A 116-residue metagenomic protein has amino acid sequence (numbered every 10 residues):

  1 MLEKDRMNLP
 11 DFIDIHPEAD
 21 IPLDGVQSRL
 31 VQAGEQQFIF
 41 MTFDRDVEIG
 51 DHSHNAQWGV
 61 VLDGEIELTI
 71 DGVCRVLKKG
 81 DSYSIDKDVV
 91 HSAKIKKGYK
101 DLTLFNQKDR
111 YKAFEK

Functional and structural regions predicted by a protein language model:
M1-E35, I39: A short, N-terminal "cap"/entry segment at the start of jelly-roll beta-barrel domains of the cupin/DSBH fold
Q36, D63, G98: ATP/adenylate-binding site constellation spanning eukaryotic-like Ser/Thr protein kinases, ABC-transporter
Q37-S53: Conserved short histidine dyad/triad with adjacent acidic residue
N55-E67, D71: Glycine- and acidic-residue-biased ligand/ion/polar-headgroup-sensing regions
G72-K87: Short acidic-glycine-tyrosine-enriched beta hairpin
K87-Y111: Ligand-binding loop in jelly-roll beta-barrel domains
A113-K116: Short, charged, solvent-exposed linker or helix-capping segments at domain edges/interfaces that act as flexible hinges
